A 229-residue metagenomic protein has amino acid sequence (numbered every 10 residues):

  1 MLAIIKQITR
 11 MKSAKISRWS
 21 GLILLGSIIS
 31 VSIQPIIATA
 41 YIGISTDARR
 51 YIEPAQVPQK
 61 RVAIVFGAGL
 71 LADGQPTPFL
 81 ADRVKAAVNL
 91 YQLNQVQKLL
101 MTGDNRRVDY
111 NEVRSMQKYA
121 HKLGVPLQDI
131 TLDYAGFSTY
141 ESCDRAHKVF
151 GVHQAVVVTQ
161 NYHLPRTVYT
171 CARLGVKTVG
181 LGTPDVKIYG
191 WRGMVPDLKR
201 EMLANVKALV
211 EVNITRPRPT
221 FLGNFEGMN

Functional and structural regions predicted by a protein language model:
L2-I4: Membrane-embedded alpha-helical segments of integral membrane proteins
Q7-M11, R61, P219: Positively charged, low-complexity intrinsically disordered regions
I8-A55: N-terminal type II signal-anchor transmembrane helix that functions as the membrane-insertion/stop-transfer segment
T39-K199: A structural signal for short, hydrophobic/glycine-enriched beta-strand patches
K60, R216-N229: Short linear elements at protein peripheries
G124, L174-V176, L203-N205, L222-M228: Short, highly charged low-complexity linear segments
M194-F221: A transmembrane-helix-recognition feature enriched in membrane-embedded lipid enzymes and envelope glyco-/phospholipid
